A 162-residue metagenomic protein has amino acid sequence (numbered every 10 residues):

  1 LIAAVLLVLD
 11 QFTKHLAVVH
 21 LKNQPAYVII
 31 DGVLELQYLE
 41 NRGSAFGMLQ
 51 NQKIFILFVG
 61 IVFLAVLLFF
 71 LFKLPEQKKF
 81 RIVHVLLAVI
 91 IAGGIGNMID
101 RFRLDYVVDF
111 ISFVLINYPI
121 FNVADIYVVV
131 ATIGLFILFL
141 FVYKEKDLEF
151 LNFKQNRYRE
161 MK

Functional and structural regions predicted by a protein language model:
L1-K162: Alpha-helical transmembrane bundles and membrane-interface segments of multipass inner-membrane proteins
